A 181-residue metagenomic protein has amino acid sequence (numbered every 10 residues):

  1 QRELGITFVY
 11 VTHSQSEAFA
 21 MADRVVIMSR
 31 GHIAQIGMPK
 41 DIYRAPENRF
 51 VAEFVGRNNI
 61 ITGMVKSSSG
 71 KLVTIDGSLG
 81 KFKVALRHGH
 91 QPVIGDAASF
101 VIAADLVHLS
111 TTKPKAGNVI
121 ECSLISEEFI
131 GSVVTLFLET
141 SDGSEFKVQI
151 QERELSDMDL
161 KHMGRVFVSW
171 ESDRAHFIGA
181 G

Functional and structural regions predicted by a protein language model:
R2, I6-T7, T12-K81: Internal alpha/beta loop-helix hairpins
N58, S68-G181: Non-catalytic connector elements of ABC transporters
